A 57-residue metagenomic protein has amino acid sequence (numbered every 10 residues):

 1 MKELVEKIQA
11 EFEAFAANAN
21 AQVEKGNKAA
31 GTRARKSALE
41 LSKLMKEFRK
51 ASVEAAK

Functional and structural regions predicted by a protein language model:
M1-K57: Mobile acidic interaction elements
